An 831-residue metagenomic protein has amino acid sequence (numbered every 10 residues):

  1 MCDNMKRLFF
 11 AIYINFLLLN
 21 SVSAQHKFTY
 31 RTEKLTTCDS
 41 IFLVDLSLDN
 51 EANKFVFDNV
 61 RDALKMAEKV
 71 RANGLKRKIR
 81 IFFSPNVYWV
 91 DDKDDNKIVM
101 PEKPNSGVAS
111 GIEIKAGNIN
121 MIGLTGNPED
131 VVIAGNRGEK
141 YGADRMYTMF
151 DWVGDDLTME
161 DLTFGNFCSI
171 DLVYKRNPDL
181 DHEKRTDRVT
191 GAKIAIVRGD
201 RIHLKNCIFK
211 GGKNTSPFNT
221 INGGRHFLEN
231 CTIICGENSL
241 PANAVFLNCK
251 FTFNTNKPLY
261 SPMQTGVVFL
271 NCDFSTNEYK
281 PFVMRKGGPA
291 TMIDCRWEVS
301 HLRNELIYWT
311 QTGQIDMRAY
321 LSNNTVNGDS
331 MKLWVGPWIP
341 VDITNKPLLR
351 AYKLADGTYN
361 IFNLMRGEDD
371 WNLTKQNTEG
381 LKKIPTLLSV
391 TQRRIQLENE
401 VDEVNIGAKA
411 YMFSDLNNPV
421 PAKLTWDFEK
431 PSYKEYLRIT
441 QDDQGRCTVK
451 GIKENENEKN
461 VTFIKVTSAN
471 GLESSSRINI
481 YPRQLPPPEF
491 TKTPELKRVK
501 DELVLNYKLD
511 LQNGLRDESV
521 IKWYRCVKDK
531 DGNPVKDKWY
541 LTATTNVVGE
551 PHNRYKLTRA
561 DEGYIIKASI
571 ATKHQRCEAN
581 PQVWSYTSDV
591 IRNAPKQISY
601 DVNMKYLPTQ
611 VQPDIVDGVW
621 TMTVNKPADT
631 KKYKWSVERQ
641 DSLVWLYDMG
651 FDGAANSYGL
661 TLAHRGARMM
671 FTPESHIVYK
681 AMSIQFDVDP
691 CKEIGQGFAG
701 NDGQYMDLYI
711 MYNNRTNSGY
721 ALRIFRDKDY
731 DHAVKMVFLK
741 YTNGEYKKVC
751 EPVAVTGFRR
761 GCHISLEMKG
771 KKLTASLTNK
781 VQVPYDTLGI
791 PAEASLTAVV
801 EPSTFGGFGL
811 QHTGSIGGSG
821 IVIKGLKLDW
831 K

Functional and structural regions predicted by a protein language model:
A11-N20: Bacterial N-terminal signal peptides
H26-N53, F57-L387, N418, V461-F463 (+1 more regions): Sequence-level preference for short, compositionally simple segments enriched in small aliphatic or small polar residues
N59, F82-G111, L124, Y147-M149 (+4 more regions): Low-complexity, Ser/Thr/Pro/Gly-rich disordered linker/stalk regions
K78, C295, I684-F686, T756-A798: Carbohydrate-binding surfaces in secreted/extracellular proteins
E129-V131, F167, D648-V737: Secretory/extracellular carbohydrate-interaction modules and structurally similar beta-sandwich "look-alikes"
K383-T425, K430-D601: Ser/Thr/Pro/Gly-rich low-complexity disordered regions
Y741-H763: Short, aromatic/His-centered strand-loop micro-motif at the edge of beta-sheets
T787-K824: Flexible glycan-contacting loops in extracellular carbohydrate-active proteins
